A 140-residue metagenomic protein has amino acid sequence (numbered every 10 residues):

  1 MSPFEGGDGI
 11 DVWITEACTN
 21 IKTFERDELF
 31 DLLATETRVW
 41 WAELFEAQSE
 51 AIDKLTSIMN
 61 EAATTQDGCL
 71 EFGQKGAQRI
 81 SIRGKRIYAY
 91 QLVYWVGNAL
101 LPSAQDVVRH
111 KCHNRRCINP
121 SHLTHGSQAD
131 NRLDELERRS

Functional and structural regions predicted by a protein language model:
S2-V107, N114-S140: Conserved recognition-core residues within compact binding domains
